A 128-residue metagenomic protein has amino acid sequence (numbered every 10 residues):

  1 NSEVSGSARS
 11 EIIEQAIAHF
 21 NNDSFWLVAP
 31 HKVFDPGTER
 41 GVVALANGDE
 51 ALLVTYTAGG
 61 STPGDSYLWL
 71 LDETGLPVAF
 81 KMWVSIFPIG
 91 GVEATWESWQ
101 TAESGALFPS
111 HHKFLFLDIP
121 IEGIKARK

Functional and structural regions predicted by a protein language model:
N1-D65, F87-G90: Flexible, processing/modification-adjacent segments and terminal tails in exported/periplasmic/extracellular proteins
D49-K128: Gly/Pro-enriched, hydrophobic low-complexity segments that function as extracytoplasmic propeptides/linkers
